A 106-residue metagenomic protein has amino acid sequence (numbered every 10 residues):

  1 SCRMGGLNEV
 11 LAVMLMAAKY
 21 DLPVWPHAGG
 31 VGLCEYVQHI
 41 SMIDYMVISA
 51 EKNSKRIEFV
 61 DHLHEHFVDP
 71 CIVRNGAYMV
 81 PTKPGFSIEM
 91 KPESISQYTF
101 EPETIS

Functional and structural regions predicted by a protein language model:
S1-P84: Shared catalytic-loop signature of beta/alpha-barrel
K91, I95-S106: Active-site microenvironment of metallo-dependent hydrolases
